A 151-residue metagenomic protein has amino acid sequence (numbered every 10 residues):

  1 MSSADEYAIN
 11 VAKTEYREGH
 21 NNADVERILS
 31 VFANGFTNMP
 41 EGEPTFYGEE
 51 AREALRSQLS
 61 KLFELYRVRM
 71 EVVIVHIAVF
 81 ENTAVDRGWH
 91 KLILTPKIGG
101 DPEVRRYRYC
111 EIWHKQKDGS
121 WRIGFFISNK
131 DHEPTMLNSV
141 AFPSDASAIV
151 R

Functional and structural regions predicted by a protein language model:
S3-V11, V25-F80, W89, V104: A solvent-exposed, acidic/Ser-Thr-rich amphipathic alpha-helical stretch
Y16, V72-I77, H90-L92, R108-K115 (+1 more regions): Hydrophobic/aromatic beta-strand elements that line small-molecule binding cavities or substrate pockets in beta-rich
I93-T95, H132-E133: Sequence/structural signature of outer-membrane beta-barrel proteins
R106-L137: Short beta-strand edge/turn micro-motifs at domain boundaries
H132-R151: Acidic/histidine-enriched, glycine/proline-rich intrinsically disordered or flexible terminal extensions
